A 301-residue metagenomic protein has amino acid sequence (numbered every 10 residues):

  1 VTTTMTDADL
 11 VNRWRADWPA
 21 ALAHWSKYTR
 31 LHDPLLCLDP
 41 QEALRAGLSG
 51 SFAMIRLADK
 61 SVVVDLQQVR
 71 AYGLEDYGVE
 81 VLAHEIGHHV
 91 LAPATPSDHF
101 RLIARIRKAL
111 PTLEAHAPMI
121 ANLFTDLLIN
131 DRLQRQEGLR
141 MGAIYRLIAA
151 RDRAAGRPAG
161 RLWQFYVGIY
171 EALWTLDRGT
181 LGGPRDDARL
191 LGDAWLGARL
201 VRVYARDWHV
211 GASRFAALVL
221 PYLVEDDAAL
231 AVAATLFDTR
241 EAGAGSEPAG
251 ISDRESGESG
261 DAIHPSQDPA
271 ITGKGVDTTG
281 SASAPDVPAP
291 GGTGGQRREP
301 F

Functional and structural regions predicted by a protein language model:
V1-V81, I86-F301: Short, functionally important secondary-structure microenvironments
